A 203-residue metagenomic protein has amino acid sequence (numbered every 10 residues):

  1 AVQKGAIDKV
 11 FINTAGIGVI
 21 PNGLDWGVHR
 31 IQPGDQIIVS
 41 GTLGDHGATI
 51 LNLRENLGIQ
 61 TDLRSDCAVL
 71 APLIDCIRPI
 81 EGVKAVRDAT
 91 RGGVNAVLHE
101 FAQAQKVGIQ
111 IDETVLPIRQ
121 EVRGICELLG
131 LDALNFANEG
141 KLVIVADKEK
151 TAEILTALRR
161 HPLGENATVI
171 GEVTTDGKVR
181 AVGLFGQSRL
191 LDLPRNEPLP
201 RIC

Functional and structural regions predicted by a protein language model:
A1-T49, E172: Glycine-rich anion-binding loops of enzyme active sites
N13-W26, I59-R78: Active-site glycine-rich loop that binds ribose-phosphate moieties when present
T49-L63: Short, compositionally biased
L63-N138: Active-site-proximal betaalpha loop/short-helix elements that scaffold phosphoryl/nucleotidyl transfer chemistry
A146-A152: Helix N-cap motif at beta-to-alpha junctions
E153-L163: Short amphipathic alpha-helices in soluble, non-transmembrane regions that often serve as interface/regulatory elements
H161-C203: Acidic, Ser/Thr/Pro-rich beta/coil linker or hinge segments at domain junctions
